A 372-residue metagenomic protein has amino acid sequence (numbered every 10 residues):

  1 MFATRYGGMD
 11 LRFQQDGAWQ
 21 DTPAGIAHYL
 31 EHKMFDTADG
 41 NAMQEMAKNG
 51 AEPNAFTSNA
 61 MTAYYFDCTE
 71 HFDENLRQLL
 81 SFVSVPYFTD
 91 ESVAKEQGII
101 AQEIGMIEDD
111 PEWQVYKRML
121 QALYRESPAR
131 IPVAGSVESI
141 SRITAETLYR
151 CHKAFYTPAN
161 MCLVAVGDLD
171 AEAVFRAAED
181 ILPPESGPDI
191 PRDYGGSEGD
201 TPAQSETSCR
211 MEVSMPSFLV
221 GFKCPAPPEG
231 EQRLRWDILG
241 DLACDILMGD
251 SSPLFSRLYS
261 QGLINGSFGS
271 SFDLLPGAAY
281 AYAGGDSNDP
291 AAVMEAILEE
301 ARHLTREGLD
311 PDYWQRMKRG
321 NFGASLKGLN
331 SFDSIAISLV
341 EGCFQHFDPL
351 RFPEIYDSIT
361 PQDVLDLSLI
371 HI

Functional and structural regions predicted by a protein language model:
M1-F13, N41-F82, Y116-E138, M161-V166 (+3 more regions): M16 family metallopeptidases and their MPP-like homologs
M1-N41, Y149-R257, L369-I370: His/Glu-rich zincin catalytic helix
A27, L76, Q97, F175 (+6 more regions): Extracytoplasmic/secreted envelope proteins and their assembly/folding machinery, especially bacterial periplasmic
E52-F56, Y149-Y156, S270-L274, D366-L369: Short, flexible, solvent-exposed loop/turn segments with mixed acidic/basic and small polar residues
D67, K95, I99-D110, Q114 (+1 more regions): Internal, well-ordered alpha/beta segment that forms a basic, Gly-enriched binding/recognition surface
P86-G105, D189-G199, E299-G328: Acidic/histidine-enriched alpha-helical segments
G105-D109, Q204-S214, G323-F332: Short, low-order "capping/linker" segments at domain edges
